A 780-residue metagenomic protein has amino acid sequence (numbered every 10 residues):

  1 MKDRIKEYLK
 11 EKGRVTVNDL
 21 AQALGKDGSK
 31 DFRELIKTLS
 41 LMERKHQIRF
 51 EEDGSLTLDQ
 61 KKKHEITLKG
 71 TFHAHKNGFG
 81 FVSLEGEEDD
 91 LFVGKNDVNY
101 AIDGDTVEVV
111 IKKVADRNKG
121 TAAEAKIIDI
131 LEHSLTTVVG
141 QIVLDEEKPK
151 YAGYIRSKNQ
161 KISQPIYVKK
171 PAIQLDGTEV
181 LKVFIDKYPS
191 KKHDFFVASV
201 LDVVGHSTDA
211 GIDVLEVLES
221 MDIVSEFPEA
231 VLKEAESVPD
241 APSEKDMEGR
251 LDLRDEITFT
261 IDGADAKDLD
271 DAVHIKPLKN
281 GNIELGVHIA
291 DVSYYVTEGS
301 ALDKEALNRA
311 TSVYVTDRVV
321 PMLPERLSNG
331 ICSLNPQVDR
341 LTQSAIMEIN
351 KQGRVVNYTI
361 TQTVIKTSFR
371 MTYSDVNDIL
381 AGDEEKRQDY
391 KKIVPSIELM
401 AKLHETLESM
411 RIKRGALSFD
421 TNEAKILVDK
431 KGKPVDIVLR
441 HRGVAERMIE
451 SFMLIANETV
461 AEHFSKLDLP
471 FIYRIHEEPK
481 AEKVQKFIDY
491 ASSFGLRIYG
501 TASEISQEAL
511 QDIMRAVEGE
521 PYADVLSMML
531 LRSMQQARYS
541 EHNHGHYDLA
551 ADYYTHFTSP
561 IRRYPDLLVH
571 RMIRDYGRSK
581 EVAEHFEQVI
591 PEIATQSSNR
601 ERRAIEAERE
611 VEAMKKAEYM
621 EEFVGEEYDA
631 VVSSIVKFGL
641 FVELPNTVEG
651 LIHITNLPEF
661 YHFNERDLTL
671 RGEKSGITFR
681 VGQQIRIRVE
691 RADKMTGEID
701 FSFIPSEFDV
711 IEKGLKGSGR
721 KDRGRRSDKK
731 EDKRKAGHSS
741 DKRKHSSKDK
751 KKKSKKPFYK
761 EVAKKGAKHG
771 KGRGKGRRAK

Functional and structural regions predicted by a protein language model:
M1-G286, S293-D339, R370, N377-D378 (+1 more regions): Charge-lined substrate channels and their catalytic hotspots, especially those that engage the 3′ end of RNA
Q22-G25, Q160-Q164, K169-I173, K182 (+10 more regions): Electropositive polyanion-binding surfaces
E51, H75, E85, L278 (+4 more regions): A short, compositionally biased micro-patch
E51, L84, S157, N350 (+4 more regions): Acidic/polar residues at beta-strand termini and the immediately following turn/coil
D103, D176-G177, V624, D629 (+1 more regions): Short, flexible surface segments
D105, A125, H653-I699, I711-G717: Intrinsically disordered, low-complexity linker and terminal regions at domain boundaries
V109, V183, I635, I687-V689: A generic structural signal for residues embedded in beta-strands
V204, S702-D709: Short beta-strand-to-coil "C-cap" segments at the C-terminal boundary of structured domains/repeats, marking
